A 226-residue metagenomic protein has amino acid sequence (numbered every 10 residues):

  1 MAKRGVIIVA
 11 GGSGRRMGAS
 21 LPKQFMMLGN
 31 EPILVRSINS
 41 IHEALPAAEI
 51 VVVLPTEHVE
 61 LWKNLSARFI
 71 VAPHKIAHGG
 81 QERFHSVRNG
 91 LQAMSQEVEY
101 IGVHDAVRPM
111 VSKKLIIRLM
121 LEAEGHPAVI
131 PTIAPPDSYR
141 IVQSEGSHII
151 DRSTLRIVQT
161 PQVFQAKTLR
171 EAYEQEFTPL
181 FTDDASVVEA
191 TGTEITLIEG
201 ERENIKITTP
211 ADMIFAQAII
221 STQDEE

Functional and structural regions predicted by a protein language model:
A2, R156-E226: Conserved alpha/beta core of the MobA/IspD/sugar-nucleotide pyrophosphorylase nucleotidyltransferase superfamily
A2-V59: N-terminal glycine-rich phosphate-binding loop and ensuing alpha1 helix
I8, L34, G90, H104-D105 (+3 more regions): Residue-level signal for inorganic ion chemistry
M26, P109, H148, Q162 (+1 more regions): Residues that recognize and position ribonucleotide moieties
V35-V98: Conserved N-terminal catalytic core of the sugar/cofactor nucleotidyltransferase
A48-I50, P127-A128, E194: Residues at the starts of beta-strands that form the adenosine-phosphate
K75, Q81-V142, Q159: Conserved beta-loop-beta/alpha segment of the NTase-like Rossmann-fold superfamily that binds/positions NTPs
S138-Q162: Short, flexible, basic/aromatic active-site loop/helix in glycosyltransferases
